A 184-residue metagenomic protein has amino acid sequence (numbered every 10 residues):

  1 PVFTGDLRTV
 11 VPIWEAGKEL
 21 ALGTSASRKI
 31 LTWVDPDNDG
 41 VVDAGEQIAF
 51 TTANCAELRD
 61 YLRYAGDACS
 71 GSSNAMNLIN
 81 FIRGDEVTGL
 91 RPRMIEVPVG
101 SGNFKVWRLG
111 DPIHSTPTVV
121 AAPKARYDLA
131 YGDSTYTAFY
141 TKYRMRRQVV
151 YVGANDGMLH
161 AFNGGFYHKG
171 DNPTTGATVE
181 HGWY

Functional and structural regions predicted by a protein language model:
P1-Y184: A fold-level detector for beta-propeller and closely related beta-sheet-rich head/sensor domains
